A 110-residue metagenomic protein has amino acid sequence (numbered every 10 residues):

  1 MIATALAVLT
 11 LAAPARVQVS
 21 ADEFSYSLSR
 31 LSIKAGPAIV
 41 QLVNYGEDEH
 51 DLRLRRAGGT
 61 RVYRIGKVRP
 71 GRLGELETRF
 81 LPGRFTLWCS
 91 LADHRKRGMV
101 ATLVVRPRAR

Functional and structural regions predicted by a protein language model:
I2-A12: Sec-dependent N-terminal signal peptides
A13, D48-H50, R97-M99: Short loop/turn segments at connectors of secondary-structure elements within structured domains
A13-A35: N-terminal edge beta-strand
R16-Q18, S25, V68-R110: Extracellular/periplasmic metallocenter environments
S29-D48, G74-W88: Beta-strand cores of secreted/periplasmic/IMS beta-sandwich domains, seen most often in copper-related folds
D51-R55: Beta-strand signatures of extracellular beta-sandwich domains
R56-G58, R95: Solvent-exposed strand-loop boundary residues in beta-sheet-rich modules
G59-I65: Surface-exposed loop/edge segments in extracytoplasmic proteins
